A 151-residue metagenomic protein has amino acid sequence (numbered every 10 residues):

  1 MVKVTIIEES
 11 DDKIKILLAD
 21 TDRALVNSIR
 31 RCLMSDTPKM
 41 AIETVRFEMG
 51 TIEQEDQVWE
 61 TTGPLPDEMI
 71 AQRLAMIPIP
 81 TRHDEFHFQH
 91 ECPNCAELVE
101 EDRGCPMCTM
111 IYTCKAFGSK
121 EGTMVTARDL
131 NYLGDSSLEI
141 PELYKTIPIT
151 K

Functional and structural regions predicted by a protein language model:
M1-K151: Protein-protein interaction/assembly regions in multi-subunit complexes
